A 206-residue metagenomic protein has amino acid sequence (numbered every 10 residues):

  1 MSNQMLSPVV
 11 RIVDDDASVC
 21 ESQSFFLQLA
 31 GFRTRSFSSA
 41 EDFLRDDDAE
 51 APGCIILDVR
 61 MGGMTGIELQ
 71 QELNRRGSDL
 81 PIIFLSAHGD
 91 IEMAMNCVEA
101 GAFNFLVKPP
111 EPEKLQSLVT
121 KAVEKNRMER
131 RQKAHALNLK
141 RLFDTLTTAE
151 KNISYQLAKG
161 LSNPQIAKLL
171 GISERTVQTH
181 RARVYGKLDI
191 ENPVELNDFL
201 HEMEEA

Functional and structural regions predicted by a protein language model:
R11, E50-I56: Active-site beta3 strand of CheY-like receiver
D16, V59-R60: The short loop immediately C-terminal to the conserved phospho-acceptor aspartate in CheY-like receiver
D16-R35: Two-component/phosphorelay signaling modules centered on CheY-like receiver
C20, G62, S86, D90: The feature encodes the CheY-like receiver
S38-S39, G63-E68: Acidic catalytic/metal-coordinating carboxylates
D90-E92, L106, P110-V119, Q165 (+1 more regions): C-terminal output helix
A182-A206: Basic, Lys/Arg-enriched C-terminal extension of HTH/homeodomain DNA-binding domains
